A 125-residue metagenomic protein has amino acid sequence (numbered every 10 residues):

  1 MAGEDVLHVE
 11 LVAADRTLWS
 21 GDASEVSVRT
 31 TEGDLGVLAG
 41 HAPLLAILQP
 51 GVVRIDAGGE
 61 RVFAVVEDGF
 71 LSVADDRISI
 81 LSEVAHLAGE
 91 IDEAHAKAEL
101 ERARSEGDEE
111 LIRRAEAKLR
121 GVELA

Functional and structural regions predicted by a protein language model:
M1-V6: Short, charged, intrinsically disordered terminal tails
H8-E99: Compact, glycine-rich, soluble single-domain proteins
A85-A125: Acidic/glycine-rich phosphate/pyrophosphate-binding loops and surrounding catalytic core that coordinate Mg2+
